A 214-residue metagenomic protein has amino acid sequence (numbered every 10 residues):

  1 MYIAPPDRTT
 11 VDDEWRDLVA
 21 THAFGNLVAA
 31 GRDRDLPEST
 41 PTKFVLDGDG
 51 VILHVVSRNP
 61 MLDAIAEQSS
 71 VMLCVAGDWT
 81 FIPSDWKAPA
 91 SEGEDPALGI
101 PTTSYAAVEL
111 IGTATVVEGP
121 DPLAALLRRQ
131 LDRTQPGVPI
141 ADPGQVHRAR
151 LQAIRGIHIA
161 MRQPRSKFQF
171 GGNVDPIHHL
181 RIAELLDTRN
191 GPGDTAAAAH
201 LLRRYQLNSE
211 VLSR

Functional and structural regions predicted by a protein language model:
M1-I52: An N-terminal domain-cap segment
W15, A29-R34, P41-T42, P60-L62 (+2 more regions): Catalytic micro-motifs at enzyme active sites that drive phosphoryl/nucleotidyl and oxygen chemistry
H22-F24, Q68-V71, I154-G156: Short, surface-exposed beta-edge/turn micro-motifs
D33-L36, F44-I52, S57-P60, G77-F81 (+1 more regions): Short, charged/polar surface micro-motifs in flexible loops or helix N-caps
L36-S39, A64-A66, G171: Short glycine/proline-enriched turns and hinge-like loops at secondary-structure junctions
S57-L126: Short, structured beta-strand-loop surface elements
I111-R214: C-terminal edge-of-domain segments
